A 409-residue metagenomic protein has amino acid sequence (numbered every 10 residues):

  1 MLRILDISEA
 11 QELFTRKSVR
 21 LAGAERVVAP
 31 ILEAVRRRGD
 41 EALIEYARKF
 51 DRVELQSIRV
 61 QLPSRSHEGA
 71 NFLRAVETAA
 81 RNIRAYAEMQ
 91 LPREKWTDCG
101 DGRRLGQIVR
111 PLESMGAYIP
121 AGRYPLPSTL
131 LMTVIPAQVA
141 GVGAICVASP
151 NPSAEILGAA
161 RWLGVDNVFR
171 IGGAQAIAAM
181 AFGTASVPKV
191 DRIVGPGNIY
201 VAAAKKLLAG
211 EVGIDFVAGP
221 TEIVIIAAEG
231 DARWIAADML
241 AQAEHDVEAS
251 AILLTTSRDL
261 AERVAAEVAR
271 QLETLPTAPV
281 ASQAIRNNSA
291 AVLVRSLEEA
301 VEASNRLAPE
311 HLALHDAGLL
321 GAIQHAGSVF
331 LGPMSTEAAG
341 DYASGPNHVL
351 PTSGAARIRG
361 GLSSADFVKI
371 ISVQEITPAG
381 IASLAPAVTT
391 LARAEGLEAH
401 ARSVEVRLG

Functional and structural regions predicted by a protein language model:
M1-E113: N-terminal Rossmann-like NAD(P)+-binding subdomain of aldehyde/semialdehyde dehydrogenases
L2-S8, N167-G172, A291-S296: Short acidic-hydrophobic, aromatic-tinged amphipathic segments that line or gate anion-handling sites
T97-A159: Conserved small-residue-rich beta-alpha loop and adjacent elements that most often cradle the phosphate/pyrophosphate
M132-G143, R161-L163, A181-V187, K205 (+1 more regions): Alpha-helix C-terminal capping segments
G164-S250: Conserved NAD(P)+-binding/catalytic subdomain of aldehyde/semialdehyde dehydrogenases
F216-N287, A291: A conserved active-site cap/scaffold subdomain adjacent to cofactor or substrate pockets
L297, E302-G409: C-terminal core of ALDH-fold dehydrogenases
